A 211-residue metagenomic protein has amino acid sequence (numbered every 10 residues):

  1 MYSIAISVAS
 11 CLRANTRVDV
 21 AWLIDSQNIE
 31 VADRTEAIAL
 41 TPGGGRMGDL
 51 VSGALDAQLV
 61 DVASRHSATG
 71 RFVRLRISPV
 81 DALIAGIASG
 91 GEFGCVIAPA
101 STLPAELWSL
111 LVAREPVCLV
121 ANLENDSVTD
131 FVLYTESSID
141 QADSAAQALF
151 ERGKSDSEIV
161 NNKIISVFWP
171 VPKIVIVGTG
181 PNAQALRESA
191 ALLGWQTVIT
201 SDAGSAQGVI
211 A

Functional and structural regions predicted by a protein language model:
M1-A211: Segments forming oxygen-rich coordination pockets for charged ligands
